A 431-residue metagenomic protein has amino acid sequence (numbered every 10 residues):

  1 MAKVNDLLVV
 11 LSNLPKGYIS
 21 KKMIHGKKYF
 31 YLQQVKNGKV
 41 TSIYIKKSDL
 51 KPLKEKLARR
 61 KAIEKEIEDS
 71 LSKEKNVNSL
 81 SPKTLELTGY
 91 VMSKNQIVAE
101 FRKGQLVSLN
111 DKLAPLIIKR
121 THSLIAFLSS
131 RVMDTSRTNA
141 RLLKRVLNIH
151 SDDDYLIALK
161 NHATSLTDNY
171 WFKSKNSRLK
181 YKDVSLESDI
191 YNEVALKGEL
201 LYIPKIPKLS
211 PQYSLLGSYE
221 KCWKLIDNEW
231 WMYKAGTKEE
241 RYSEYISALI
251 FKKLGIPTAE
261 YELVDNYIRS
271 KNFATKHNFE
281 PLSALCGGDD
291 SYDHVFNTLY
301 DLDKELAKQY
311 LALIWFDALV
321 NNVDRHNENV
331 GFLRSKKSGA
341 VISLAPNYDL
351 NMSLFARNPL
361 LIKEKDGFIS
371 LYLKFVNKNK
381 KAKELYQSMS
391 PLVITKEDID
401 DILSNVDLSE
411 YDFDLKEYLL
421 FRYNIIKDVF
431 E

Functional and structural regions predicted by a protein language model:
M1-S79: Conserved glycine(s) in the ABC-transporter nucleotide-binding domain "signature"
L71-W315, L319-N321, F332-E431: Phosphate/dinucleotide-binding and metal-coordinating scaffold of catalytic cores in nucleotide-dependent enzymes
H326-G331: Canonical protein kinase catalytic loop motif
